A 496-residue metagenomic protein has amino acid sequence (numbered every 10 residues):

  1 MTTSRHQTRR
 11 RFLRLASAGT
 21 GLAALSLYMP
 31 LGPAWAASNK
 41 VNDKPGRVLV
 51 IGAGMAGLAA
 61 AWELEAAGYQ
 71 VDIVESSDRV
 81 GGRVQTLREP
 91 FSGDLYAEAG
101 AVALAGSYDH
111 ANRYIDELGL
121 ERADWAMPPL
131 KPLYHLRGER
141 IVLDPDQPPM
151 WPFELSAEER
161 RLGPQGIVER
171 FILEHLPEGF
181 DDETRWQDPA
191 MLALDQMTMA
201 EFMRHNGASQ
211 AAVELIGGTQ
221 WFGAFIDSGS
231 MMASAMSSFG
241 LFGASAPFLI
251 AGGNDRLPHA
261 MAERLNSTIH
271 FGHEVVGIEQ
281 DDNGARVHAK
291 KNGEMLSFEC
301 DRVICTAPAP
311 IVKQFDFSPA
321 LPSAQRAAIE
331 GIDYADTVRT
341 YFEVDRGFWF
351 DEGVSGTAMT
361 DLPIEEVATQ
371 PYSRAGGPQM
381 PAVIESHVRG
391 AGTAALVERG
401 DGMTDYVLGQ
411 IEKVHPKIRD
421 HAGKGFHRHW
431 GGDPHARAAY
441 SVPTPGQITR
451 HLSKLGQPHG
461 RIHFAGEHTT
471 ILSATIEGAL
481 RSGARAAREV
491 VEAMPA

Functional and structural regions predicted by a protein language model:
S4-H6, R11-W35: N-terminal export signals
L15, W35-A37, A59, A67 (+7 more regions): Conserved flavin/dinucleotide-binding core of flavoenzymes
R47-I73: N-terminal Rossmann-like FAD-binding beta1-loop-alpha1 element of flavoenzymes
I51, F298-P310: Short hydrophobic core segments
E65-L87: Glycine-rich FAD pyrophosphate-binding loop
L176-D282, E299, V442-P445: Active-site/ligand-binding neighborhood in enzyme catalytic cores
E279-S297: Conserved beta-strand-loop-beta-strand element in the redox core of flavoprotein oxidoreductases
C305-L321: Flavin (primarily FAD) binding-site architecture
